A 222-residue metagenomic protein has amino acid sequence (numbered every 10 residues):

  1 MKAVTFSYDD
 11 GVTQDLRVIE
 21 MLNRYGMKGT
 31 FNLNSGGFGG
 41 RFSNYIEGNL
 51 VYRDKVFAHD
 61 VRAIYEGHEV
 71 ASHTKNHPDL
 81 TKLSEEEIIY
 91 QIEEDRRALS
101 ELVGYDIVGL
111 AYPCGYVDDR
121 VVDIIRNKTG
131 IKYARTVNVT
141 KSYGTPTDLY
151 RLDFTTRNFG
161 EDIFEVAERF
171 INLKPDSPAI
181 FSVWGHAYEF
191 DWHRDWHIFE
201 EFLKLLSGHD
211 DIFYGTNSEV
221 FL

Functional and structural regions predicted by a protein language model:
M1-T5, R24, R53, A58 (+1 more regions): N-terminal pre-catalytic segment of deacetylase/amide-hydrolase enzymes
F6-V12: DG-centered beta-turn motif at the end of beta-strands
S7, S72, Y133, V139 (+2 more regions): Glycan-processing catalytic domains of CAZymes
R17-M21, R120-I125, I198, F202: A short acidic, amphipathic alpha-helical/loop segment
N23-Y25, I64, P175, S207-G208: Anion (oxyanion) recognition and catalysis
Y25-V121, T129-G130, N138-L152, A179-F190: Metal-dependent polysaccharide deacetylase catalytic core of the NodB/CE4 family, i.e., the active-site-bearing domain
K82-E86, L102, T155-E219: Catalytic grooves of carbohydrate-active enzymes
